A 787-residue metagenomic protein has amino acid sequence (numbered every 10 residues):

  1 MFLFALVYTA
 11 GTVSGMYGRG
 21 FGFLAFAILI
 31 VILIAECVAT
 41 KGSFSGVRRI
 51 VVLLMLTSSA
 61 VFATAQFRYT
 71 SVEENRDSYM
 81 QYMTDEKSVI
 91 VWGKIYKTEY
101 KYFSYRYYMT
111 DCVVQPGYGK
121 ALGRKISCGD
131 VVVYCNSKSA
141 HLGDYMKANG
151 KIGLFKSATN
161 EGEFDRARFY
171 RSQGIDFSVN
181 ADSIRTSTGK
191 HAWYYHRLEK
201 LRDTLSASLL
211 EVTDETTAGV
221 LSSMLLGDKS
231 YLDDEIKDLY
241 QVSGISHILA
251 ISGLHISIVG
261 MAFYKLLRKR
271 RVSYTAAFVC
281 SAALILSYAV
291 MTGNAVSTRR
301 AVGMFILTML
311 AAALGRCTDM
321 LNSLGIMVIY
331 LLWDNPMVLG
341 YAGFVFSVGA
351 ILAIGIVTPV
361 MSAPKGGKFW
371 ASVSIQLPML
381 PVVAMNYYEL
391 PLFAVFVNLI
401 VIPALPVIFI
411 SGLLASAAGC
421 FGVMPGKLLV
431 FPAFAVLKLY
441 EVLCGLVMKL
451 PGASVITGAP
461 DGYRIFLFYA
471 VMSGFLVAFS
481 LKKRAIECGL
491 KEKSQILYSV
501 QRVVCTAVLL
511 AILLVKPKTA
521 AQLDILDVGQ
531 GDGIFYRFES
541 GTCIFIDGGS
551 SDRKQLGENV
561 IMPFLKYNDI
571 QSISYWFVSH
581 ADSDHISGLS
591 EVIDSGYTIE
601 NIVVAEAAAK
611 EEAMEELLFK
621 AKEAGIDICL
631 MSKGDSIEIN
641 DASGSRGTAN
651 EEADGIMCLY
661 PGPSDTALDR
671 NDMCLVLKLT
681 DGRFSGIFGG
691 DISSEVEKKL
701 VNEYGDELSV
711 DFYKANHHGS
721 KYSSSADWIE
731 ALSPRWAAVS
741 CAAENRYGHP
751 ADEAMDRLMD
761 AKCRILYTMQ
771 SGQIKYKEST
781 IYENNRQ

Functional and structural regions predicted by a protein language model:
M1-S78, R300, R484-G489: N-terminal leader/targeting segments
A5-T9, N294-A485, I692, L700 (+2 more regions): Internal transmembrane alpha-helical bundles of multi-pass membrane proteins
L6, S172-M304, M309, D524 (+4 more regions): Aromatic-rich juxtamembrane segments at the membrane interface
V52, G366, P451-L523, G647: Glycine- and aromatic-enriched alpha-helical transmembrane segments of multi-pass membrane proteins
S58-H247, N559, P563-K566, S572 (+2 more regions): Membrane-interface helix/helix-cap signal primarily in integral membrane proteins
Y145, E591-K699, M759, C763-Q787: Flexible, acidic/histidine-containing loops and adjacent segments that form or flank the divalent-metal
I410-L413, K518-Y567, S572, R670-S693: Conserved beta-strand hairpin/beta-sheet module of binuclear metal-dependent hydrolase folds, prominently
Q555-F564, V578-S579, S583-D594, Y660-P750: Active-site-proximal loop/helix segments of hydrolase catalytic cores
